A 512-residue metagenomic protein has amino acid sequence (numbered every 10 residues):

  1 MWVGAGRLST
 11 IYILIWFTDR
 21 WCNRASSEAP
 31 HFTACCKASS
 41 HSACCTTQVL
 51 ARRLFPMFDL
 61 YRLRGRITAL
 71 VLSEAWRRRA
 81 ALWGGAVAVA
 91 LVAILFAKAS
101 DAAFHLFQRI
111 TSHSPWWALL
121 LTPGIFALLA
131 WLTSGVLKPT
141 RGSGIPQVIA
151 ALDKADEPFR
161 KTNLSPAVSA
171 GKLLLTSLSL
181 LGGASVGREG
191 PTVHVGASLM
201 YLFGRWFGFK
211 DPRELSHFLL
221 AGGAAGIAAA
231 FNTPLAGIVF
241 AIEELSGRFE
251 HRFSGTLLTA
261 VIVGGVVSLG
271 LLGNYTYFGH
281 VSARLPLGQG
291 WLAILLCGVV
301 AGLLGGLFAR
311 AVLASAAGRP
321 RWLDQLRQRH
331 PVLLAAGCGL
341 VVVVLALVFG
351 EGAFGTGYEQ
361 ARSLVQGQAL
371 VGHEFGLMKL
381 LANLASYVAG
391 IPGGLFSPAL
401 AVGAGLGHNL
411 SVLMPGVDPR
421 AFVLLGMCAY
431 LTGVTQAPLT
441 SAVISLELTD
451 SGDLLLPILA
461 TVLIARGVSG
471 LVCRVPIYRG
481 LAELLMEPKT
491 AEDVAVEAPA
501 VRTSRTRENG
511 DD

Functional and structural regions predicted by a protein language model:
W2-S9: Extreme N-terminal basic, low-complexity initiation segments that serve as generic localization/processing leaders
G6, S26, S39-S40, Q48-V49: Extracellular/secretory pathway and lumenal proteins
R7, R20, R24, R52-R53 (+1 more regions): Basic polycationic patches enriched in arginine
Y12, A29, T33-K37: N-terminal amphipathic/hydrophobic targeting modules at extreme N-termini, encompassing cleavable Sec/SRP-type signal
Y12-T18, N232: Residues marking helix boundaries in flexible regions
F32-C35, S42-D512: Alpha-helical transmembrane segments and immediately membrane-proximal extracytoplasmic
